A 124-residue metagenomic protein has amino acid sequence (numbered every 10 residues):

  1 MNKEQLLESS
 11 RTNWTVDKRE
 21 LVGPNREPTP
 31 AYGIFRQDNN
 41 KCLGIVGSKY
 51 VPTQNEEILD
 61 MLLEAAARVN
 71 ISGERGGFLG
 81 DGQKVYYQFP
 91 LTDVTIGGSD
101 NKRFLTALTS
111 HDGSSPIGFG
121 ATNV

Functional and structural regions predicted by a protein language model:
M1-M61: Feature for intrinsically disordered/low-complexity regulatory segments and propeptides
L6-S10, A66, L105: Generic hydrophobic, helix-prone segments enriched in Leu/Val/Ile
D60-M61, A67-V124: Intrinsic disorder/low-complexity polar-acidic segments
